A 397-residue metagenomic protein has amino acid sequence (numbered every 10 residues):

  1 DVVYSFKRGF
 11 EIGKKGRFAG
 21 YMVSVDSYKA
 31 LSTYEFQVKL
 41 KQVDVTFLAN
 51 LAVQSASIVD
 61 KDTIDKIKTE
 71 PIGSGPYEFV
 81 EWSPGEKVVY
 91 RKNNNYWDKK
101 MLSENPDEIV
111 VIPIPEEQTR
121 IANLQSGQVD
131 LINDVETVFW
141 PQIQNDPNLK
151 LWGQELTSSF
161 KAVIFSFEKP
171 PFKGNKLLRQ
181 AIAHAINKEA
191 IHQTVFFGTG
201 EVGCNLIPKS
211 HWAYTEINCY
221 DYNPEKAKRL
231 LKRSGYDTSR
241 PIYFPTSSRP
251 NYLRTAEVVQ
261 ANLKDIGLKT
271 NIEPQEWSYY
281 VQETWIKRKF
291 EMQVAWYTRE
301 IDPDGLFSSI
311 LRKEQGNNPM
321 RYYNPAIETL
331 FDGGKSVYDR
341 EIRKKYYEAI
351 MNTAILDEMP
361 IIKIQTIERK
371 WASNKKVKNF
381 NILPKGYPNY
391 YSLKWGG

Functional and structural regions predicted by a protein language model:
D1, Q118-Q128, N145-D146, L177 (+2 more regions): Short helices/loops that flank or line small-molecule/ion binding pockets
D1-S5, T33-K39, G75-P76, N105-E108 (+4 more regions): Alpha-helical secondary-structure segments
R17-V59, E81: Surface-exposed binding/hinge segments that line and control ligand-binding clefts or catalytic entry sites
F18, T46-A56, S74, I164 (+1 more regions): A structural "hinge/loop" feature
S27-K29, V80-R91, V110-E168, Q193: Extracellular/periplasmic solute-recognition and catalytic clefts
V38, K100-I112, D237-Y243, A261-Q275: A local structural motif
A49-E104, E108-V110, E116-Q118, P224-E225 (+2 more regions): Gly/Pro-rich hinge or "lid" segments in bacterial periplasmic/extracellular proteins
S83-K87, F160-K161, A185-Y214, P250-Q260 (+1 more regions): Detector for C-terminal structural segments
